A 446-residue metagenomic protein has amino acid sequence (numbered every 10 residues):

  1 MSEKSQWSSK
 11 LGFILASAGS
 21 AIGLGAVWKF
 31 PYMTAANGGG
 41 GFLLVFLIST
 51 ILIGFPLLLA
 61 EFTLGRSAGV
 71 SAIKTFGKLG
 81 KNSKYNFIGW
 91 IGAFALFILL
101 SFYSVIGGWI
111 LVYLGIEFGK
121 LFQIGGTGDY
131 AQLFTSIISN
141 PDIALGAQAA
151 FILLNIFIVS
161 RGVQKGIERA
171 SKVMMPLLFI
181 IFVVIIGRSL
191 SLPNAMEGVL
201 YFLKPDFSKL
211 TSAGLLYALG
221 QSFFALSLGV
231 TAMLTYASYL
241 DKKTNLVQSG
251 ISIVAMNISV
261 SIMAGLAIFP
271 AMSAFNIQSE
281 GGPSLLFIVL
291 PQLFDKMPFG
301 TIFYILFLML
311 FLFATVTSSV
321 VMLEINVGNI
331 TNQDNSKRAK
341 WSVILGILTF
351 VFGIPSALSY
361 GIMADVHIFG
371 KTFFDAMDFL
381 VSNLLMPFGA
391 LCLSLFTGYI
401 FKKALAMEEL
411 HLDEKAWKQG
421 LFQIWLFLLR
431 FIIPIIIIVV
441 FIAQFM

Functional and structural regions predicted by a protein language model:
M1-W28, L57-F62, R66-L79, S83-W90 (+2 more regions): Membrane-interface "cap" regions at the ends of multi-pass membrane proteins
S2-E3, W7, E168, K172-V316 (+1 more regions): Membrane-embedded translocation segments of transport machinery
S2-K4, Y32-N37, V70-I91, S104-Q164 (+5 more regions): Inter-helical loop and helix-membrane interface segments of multi-pass membrane transporters/permeases
K4, G107-I138, Y239-K243, Q248 (+5 more regions): Helix-loop-helix connectors at the membrane interface of multi-pass transporters/channels
Q6-S17, F42-V45, K84-F97, G146-A149 (+6 more regions): Select transmembrane alpha-helical segments in multipass membrane proteins
G12-I14, S20, L145-G146, M256-I262 (+4 more regions): Loop-to-transmembrane helix boundary motifs in multi-pass membrane proteins
G12-S49, T231-A237, V247-I251, A255-M256 (+1 more regions): Transmembrane helix-boundary motif of multi-pass solute transporters/channels
L145, T372-L395, K418-M446: A generic transmembrane alpha-helix motif of multi-pass inner-membrane proteins
